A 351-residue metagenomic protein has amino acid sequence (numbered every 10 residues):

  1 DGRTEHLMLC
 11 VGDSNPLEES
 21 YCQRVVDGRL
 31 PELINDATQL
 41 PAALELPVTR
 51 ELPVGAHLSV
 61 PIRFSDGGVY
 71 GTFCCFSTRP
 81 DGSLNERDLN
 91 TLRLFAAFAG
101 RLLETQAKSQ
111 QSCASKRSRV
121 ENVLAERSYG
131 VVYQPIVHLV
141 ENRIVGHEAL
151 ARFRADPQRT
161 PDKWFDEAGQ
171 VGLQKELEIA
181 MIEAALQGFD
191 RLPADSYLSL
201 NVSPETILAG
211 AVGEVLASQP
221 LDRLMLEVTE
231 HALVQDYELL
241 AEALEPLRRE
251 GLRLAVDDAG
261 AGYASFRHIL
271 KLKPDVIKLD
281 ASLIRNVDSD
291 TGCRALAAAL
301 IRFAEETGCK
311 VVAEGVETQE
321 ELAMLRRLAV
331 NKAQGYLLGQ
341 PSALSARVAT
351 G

Functional and structural regions predicted by a protein language model:
E5-R50, G55: Regulatory sensory and allosteric helical modules in signal-transduction proteins and certain transcription factors
G55-D66, V132-Y133: A short, aliphatic-rich beta-strand micro-motif
T72-G82, R152-A155, G169: Short beta-strand-to-loop transition segments that serve as allosteric relay/switch motifs in sensory/regulatory domains
S83-R101: Amphipathic alpha-helical "output/dimerization" segments
A99-G130, E167-Q174, R347-G351: C-di-GMP signaling machinery
C113-E167, Q334, P341-A343: Active-site core of bacterial EAL-family cyclic-dinucleotide phosphodiesterase domains
F153-P157, P204, E227-Q235, L252-G351: EAL-family c-di-GMP phosphodiesterase catalytic domain
L173-E242, L252, G315: Catalytic core of bacterial c-di-GMP phosphodiesterases, primarily the EAL and HD-GYP domains, capturing alpha-helical
